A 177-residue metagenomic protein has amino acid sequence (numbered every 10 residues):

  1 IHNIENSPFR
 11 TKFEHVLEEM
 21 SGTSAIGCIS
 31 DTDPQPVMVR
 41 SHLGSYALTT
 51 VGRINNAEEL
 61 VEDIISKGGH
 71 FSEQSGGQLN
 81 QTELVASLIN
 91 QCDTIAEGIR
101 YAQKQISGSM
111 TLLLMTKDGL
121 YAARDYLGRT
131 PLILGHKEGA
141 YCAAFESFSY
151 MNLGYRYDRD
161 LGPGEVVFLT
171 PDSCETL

Functional and structural regions predicted by a protein language model:
I1-L177: Conserved short alpha-helical segments that host acidic/polar catalytic motifs at enzyme active sites
